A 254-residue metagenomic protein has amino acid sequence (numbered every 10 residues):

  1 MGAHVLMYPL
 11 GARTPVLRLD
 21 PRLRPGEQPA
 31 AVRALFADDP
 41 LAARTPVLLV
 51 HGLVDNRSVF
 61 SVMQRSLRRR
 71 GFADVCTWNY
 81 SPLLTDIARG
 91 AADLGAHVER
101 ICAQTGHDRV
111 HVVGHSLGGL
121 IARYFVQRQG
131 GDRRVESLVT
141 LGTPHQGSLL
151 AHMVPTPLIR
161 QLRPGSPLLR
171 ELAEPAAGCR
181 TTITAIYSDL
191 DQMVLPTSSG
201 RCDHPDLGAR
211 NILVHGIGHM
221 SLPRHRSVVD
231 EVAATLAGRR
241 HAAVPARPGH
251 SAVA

Functional and structural regions predicted by a protein language model:
M1-V47, S61, R70, P245-A254: Flexible, membrane-associating and regulatory peripheral segments of lipid-active enzymes
V47-S58, Q64-R180, I186-Y187, M193: Serine-dependent carboxylesterase/thioesterase catalytic core of lipase-like alpha/beta-hydrolase/SGNH enzymes
M63, L195-C202: Short alpha-helix in the alpha/beta-hydrolase fold that links the catalytic acid
D74, P205-L222, V232: Catalytic histidine neighborhood in serine/cysteine hydrolases with alpha/beta-hydrolase-type architecture
P175, R201-D206: Short, conserved catalytic or adaptor-binding loops enriched in Gly and charged residues
D189-Q192, G216-G218: Acidic beta-to-alpha connecting loop that harbors the catalytic carboxylate
M193-P196, S221-L222: Short active-site-adjacent structural elements
P223-A237: Post-His helix in hydrolase/transferase enzymes
